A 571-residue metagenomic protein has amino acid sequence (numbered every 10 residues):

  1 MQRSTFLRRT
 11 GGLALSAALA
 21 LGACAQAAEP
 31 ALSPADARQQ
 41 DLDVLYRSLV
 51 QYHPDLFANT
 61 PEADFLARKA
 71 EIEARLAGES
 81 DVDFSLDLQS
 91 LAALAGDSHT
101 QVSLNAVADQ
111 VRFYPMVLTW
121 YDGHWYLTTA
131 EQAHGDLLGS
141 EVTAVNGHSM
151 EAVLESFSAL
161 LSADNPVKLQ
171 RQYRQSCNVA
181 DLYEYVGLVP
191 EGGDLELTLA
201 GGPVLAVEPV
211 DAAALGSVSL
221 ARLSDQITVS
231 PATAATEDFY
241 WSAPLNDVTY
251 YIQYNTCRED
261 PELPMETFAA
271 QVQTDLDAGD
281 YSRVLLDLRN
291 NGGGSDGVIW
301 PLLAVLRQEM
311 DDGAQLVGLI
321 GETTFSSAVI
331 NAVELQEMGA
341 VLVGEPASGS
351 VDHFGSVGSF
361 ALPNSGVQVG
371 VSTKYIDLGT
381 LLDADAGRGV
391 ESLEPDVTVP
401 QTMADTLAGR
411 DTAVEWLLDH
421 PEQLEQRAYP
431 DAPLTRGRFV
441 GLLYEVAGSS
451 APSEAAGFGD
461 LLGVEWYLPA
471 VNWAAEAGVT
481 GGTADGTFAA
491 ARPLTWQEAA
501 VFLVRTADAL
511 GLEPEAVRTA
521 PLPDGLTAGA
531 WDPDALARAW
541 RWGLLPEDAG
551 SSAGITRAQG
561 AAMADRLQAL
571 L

Functional and structural regions predicted by a protein language model:
M1-L15: N-terminal secretory signal peptides and thylakoid transit peptides that target proteins across membranes
R3-L7, A499, G560: N-terminal export leaders
A20, A25-E29, G389, E422-A470 (+3 more regions): Feature responds to low-complexity, polar/acidic, surface-exposed segments characteristic of secreted/exported proteins
A27-R283: Flexible, low-complexity junctional segments that flank or bridge functional domains
L32-Q40, L56-L66, G78-L86, A133 (+11 more regions): Soluble non-cytosolic domains of exported or imported proteins
L32-Y46, G202, A234-Q426: C-terminal "post-core" interaction segments
Y46-P54, A70-G78, Q89-T100, A144-M150 (+10 more regions): Sec-exported extracytoplasmic/periplasmic mature domains
